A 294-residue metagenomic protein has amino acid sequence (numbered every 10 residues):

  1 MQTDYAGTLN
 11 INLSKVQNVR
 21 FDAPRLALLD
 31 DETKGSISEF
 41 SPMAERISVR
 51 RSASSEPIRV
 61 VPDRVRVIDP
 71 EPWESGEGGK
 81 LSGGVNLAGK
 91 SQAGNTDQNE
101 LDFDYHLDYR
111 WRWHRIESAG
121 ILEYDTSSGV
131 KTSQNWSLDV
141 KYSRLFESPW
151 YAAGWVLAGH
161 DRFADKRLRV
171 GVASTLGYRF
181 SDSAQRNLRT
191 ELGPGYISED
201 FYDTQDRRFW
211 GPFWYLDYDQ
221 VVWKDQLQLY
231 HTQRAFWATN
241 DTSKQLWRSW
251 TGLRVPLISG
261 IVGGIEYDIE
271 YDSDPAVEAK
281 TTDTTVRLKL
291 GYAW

Functional and structural regions predicted by a protein language model:
M1-R110: Compositionally biased alpha-helical segments
V85-G89, S118-Y124, L138-V140, G154-A158 (+5 more regions): Transmembrane beta-barrel strands of outer-membrane/channel proteins
G89-A93, W111, L122-T126, A158-R162 (+6 more regions): Transmembrane beta-strands of outer-membrane beta-barrel pores
S91-N99, T126-S133, H160-L168, Y202-R208 (+2 more regions): Solvent-exposed loop/turn segments connecting transmembrane beta-strands in outer-membrane beta-barrel proteins
F103-Y105, L138-V140, S174, W214-L216 (+2 more regions): Membrane-embedded beta-strands of outer-membrane beta-barrel proteins, especially the hydrophobic/small aromatic
R112-S118, S148-A152, S183-L188, V221-L229 (+1 more regions): Repeated loop/turn-to-beta-strand initiation elements of outer-membrane beta-barrel proteins
Q185-W237: Detector for outer-membrane/organellar transmembrane beta-barrel domains, recognizing the amphipathic beta-strand
T282-W294: Outer-membrane beta-barrel "beta-signal"
